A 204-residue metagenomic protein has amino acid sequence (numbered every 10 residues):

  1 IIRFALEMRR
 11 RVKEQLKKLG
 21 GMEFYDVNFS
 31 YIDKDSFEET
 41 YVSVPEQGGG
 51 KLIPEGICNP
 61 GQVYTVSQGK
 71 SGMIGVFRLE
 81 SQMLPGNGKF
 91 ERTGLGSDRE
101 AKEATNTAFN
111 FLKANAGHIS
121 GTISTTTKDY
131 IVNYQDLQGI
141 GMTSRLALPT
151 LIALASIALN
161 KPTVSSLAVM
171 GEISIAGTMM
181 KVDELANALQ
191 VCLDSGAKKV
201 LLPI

Functional and structural regions predicted by a protein language model:
I1, K34-D35: Short, charge-patterned binding micro-sites
I1-R10, T93-D98: A short interface-forming secondary-structure element
F4-G20, L112: Short, non-transmembrane amphipathic alpha-helical segments
K13, K17, G21-F24, G117-S120 (+1 more regions): Residue-level recognition of short, structured coil/turn motifs that connect secondary structure elements
K17-K34, D129-V132: A short amphipathic beta-strand at an alpha->beta junction
S36-I204: Peripheral, non-AAA+ core regions of ATP-driven protein-machinery
